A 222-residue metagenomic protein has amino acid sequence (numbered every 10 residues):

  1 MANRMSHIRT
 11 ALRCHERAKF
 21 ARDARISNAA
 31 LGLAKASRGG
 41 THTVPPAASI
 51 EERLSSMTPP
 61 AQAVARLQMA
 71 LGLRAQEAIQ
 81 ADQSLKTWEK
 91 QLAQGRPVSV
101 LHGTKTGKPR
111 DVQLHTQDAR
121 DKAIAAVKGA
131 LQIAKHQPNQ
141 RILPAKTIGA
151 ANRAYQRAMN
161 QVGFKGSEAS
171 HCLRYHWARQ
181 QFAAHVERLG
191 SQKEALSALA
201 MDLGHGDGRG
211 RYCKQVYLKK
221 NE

Functional and structural regions predicted by a protein language model:
M1-A21: Non-catalytic DNA-binding core/recognition domains of DNA-processing enzymes
R17-I50, K105: Flexible interdomain linker/hinge and immediately adjacent N-terminus of the catalytic tyrosine-recombinase domain
P45-A75: Basic, Lys/Arg- and aromatic-enriched nucleic-acid-binding interface segment
Q68, I79, A200-G204: The alpha-helix within a helix-turn-helix
Q80-K122: Conserved tyrosine-mediated DNA breakage-rejoining catalytic core shared by Y-recombinases
Q117-Q181: Active-site/catalytic core of tyrosine-dependent DNA strand-transfer enzymes
R153-G210, E222: Short, basic (Lys/Arg/His-rich) helix/loop patches that form interaction surfaces in the mid-to-C-terminal regions
Y212-L218: Basic, alpha-helical nucleic-acid-binding regions used in initiation and control of genome expression
